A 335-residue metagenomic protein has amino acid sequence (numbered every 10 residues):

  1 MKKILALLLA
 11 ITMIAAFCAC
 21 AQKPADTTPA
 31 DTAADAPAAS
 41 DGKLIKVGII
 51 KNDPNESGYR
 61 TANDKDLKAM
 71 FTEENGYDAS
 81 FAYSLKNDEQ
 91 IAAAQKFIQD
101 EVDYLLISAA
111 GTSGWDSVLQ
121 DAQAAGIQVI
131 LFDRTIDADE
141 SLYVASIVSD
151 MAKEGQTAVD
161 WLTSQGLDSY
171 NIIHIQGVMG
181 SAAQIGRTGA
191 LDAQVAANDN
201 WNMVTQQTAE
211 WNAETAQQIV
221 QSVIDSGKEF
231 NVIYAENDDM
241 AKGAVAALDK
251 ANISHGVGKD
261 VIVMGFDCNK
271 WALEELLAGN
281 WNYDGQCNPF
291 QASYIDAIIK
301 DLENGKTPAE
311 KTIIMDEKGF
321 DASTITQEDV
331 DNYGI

Functional and structural regions predicted by a protein language model:
M1-K46, T72-E73, Q120-I127, Q327-I335: Short, low-complexity disordered leader/linker segments with a strong preference for bacterial N-terminal type II
D41-K43, Q90, S146-I172, G186 (+3 more regions): Hydrophobic alpha-helical segments within soluble ligand-binding/sensing domains
K43, I175, M179-A183, A193-N198 (+1 more regions): Hinge/cleft segment of the Venus flytrap/periplasmic-binding protein
K46-D66, M70-E74, S80-K96, S108-S113 (+3 more regions): Extracytoplasmic "Venus flytrap"
G58-Y77, E154-A158, A182-W201, I219 (+1 more regions): Short, solvent-exposed amphipathic alpha-helices that sit in or adjacent to ligand/effector-binding or catalytic
F81-Y83, A138-W161, H174-Q176, Q206 (+1 more regions): Short beta-strand elements at the ligand-binding edges of bilobed clamshell
I91, F97-A124, L191, A209-E274: Hydrophobic alpha-helical
S113-K153, N269-L277, S323: Flexible loop/hinge segments that line or gate small-molecule binding clefts
